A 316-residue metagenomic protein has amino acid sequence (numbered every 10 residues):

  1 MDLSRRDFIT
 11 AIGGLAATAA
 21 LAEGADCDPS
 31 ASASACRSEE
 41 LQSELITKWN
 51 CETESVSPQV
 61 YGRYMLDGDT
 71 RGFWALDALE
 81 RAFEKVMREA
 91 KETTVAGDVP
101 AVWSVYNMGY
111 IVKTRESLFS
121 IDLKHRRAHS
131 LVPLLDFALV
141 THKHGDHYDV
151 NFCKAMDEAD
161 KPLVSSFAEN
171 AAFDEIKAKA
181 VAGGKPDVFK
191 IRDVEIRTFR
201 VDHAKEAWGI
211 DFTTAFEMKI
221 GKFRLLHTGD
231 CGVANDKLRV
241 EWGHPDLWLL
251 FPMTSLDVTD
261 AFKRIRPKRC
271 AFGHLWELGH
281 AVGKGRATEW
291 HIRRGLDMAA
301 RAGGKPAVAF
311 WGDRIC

Functional and structural regions predicted by a protein language model:
D2, D7-V105, I111-S130, L135-F137 (+7 more regions): Metallo-beta-lactamase
N107-G109, P186, D211-A215: Short hydrophobic/aromatic beta-strand or adjacent loop that forms the aromatic wall/cage of a ligand/substrate-binding
V112, H142, I196, D230 (+1 more regions): Divalent metal-coordination and catalytic microenvironments
K124-H125, D202-I265: Active-site-proximal loop/helix segments of hydrolase catalytic cores
R127-A128, H144-Y148, N170-A172, F189 (+4 more regions): Active-site environment of divalent metal-dependent phosphoester hydrolases
V132-P133, C153-D160, V240-G243, A261-R266: Short, conserved loop/helix-junction motifs that constitute active-site signature segments in enzyme catalytic cores
E175-V194, I210, K263-C316: Binuclear metal-ion centers of metallo-dependent hydrolases, dominated by the metallo-beta-lactamase
